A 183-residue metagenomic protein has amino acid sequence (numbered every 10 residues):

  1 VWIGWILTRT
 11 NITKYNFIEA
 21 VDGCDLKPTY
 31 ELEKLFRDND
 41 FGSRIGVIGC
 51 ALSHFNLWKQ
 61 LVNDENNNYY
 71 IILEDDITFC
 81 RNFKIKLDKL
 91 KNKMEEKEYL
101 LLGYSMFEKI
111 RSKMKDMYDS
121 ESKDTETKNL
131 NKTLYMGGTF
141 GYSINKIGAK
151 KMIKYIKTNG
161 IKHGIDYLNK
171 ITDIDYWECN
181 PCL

Functional and structural regions predicted by a protein language model:
V1-L73, I77-L183: An acidic/histidine-cluster motif and surrounding catalytic segment that typifies divalent-metal-assisted enzyme active
